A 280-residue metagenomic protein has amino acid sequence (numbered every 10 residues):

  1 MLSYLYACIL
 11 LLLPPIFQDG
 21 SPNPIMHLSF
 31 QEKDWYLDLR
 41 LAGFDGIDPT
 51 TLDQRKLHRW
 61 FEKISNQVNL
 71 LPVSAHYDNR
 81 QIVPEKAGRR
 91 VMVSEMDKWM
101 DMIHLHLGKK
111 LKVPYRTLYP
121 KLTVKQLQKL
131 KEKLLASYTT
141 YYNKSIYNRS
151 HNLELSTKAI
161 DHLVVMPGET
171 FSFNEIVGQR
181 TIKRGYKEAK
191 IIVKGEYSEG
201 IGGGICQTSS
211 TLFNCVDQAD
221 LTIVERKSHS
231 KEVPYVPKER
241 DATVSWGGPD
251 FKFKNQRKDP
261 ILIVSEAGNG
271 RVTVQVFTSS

Functional and structural regions predicted by a protein language model:
L2-S3, C8-S280: Surface-exposed, secretory/extracytoplasmic low-complexity segments enriched in Ser/Thr/Asn/Gly/Pro
